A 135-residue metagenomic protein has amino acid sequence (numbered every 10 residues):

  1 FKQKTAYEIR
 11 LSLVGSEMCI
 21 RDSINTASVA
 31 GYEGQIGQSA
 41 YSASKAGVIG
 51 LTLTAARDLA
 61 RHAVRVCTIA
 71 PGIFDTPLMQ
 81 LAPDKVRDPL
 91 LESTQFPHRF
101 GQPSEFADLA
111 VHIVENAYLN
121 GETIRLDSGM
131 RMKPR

Functional and structural regions predicted by a protein language model:
F1-I20: Single conserved hydrophobic/aromatic residue that forms the stacking wall/gate of nucleotide- or nucleobase-binding
S28: Residue(s) in the substrate-gating loop at a strand-loop-helix junction that position the organic substrate next
S39: Cytosolic ligand/metal-binding cores
S44, T52: Active-site helix of classical SDR
R57-R61: Alpha-helical segment proximal to the catalytic Tyr-Lys
V66, A70-L81: Short, flexible catalytic-loop segment of classical short-chain dehydrogenase/reductase
K85-E105: Catalytic Tyr-x(3-8)-Lys segment
Q102-L126, R131: C-terminal substrate-recognition "lid" of short-chain dehydrogenase/reductases
